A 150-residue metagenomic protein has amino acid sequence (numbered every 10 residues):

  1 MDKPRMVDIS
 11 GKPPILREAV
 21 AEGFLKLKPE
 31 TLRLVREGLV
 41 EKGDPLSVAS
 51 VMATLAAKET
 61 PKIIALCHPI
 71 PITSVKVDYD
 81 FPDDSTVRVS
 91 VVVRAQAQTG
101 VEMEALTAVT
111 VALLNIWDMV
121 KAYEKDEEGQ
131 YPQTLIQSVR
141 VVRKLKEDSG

Functional and structural regions predicted by a protein language model:
M1-E41, L46, V51-T54, K58-H68 (+1 more regions): C-terminal binding/interaction regions
